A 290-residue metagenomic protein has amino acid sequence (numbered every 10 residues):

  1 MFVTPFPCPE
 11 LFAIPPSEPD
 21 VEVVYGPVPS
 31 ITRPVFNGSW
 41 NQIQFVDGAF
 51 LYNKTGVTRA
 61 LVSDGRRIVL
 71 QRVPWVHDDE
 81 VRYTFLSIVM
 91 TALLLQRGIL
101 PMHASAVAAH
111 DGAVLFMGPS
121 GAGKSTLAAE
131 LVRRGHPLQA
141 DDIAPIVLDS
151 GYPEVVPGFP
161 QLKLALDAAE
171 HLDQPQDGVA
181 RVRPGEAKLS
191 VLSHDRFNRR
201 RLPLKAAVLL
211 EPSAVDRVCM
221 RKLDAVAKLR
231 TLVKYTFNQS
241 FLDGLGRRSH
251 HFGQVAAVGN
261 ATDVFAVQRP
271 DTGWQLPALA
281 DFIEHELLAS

Functional and structural regions predicted by a protein language model:
M1, P5-F6, E10-A13, S105 (+2 more regions): Glycine-rich, often acidic-flanked micro-motifs that create phosphate/phosphodiester-binding or positioning elements
M1-V76, D281-S290: Long, basic/Gly/Ser/Thr-rich N-terminal segments that mediate initial subcellular attachment or targeting
P29-R33, R67-L70, W75-D79, I99-L100 (+2 more regions): A broad, low-specificity signal for short, low-complexity segments enriched in glycine/proline and polar/charged
Q44, L86-M90, K188-L189: Short Pro/Gly-enriched beta-strand edge/turn motifs at strand-loop
N53-T58, S63-A113: Extreme N-terminal, non-catalytic leader segments that precede Walker-type/kinase nucleotide-binding cores
K124: Conserved lysine of the Walker
L127-A128: Post-Walker A alpha-helix
